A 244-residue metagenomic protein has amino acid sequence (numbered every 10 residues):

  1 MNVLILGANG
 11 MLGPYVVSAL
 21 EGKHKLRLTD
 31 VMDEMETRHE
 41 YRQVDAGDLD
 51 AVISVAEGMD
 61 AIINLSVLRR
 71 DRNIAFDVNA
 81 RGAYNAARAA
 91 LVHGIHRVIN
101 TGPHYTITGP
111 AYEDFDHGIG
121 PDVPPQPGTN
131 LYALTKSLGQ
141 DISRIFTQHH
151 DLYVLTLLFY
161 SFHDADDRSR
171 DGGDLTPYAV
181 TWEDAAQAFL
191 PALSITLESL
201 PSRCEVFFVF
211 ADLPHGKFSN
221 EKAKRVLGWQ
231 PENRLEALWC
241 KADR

Functional and structural regions predicted by a protein language model:
V3-K23: N-terminal Rossmann NAD(P)H-binding glycine-rich loop of SDR-like oxidoreductase domains
M35, Q43-R81: NAD(P)H-binding glycine-rich loop region in Rossmannoid oxidoreductase-like domains and their noncatalytic homologs
G47, I74-N85, H93, L134-T135 (+1 more regions): Glycine-rich NAD(P)-binding loop of the Rossmann-fold in SDR/ketoreductase-type enzymes
N85-T129: Conserved Rossmann-fold NAD(P)-dependent oxidoreductase catalytic core, especially the SDR/UDP-sugar
T106-T108, L131, H149-L175: Flexible, glycine-rich beta-alpha linker
E113-D151: Catalytic helix-loop patch of NAD(P)-dependent Rossmann-fold dehydrogenases
F159-D166, A179-R203, D212: Alpha-helical substrate-binding/gating segment
C204-Q230: Conserved C-terminal active-site "lid" loop/helix of NAD(P)H-dependent oxidoreductases that clamps the redox cofactor
